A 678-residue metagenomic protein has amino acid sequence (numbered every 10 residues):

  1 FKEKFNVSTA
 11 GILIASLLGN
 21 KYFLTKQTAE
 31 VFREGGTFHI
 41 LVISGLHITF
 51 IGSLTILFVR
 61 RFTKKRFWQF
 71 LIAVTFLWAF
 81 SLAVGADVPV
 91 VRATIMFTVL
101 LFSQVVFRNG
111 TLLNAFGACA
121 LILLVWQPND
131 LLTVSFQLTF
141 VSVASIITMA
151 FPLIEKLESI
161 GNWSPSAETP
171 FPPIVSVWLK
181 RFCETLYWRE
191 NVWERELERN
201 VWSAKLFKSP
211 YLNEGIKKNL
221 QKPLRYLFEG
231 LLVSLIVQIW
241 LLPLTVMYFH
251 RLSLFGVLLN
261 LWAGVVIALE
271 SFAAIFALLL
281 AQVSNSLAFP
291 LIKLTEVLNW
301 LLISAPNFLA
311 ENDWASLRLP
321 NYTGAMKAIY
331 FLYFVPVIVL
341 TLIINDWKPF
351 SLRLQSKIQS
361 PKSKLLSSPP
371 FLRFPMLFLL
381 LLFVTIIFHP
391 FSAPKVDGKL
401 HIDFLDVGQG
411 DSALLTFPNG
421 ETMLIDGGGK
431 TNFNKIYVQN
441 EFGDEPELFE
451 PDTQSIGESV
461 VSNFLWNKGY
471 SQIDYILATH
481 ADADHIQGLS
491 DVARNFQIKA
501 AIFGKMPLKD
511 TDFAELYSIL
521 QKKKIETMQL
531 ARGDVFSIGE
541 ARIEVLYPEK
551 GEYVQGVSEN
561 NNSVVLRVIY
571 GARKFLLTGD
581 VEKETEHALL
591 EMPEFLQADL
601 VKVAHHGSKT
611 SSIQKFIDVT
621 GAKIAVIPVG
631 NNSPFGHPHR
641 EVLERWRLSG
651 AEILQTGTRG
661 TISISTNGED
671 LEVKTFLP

Functional and structural regions predicted by a protein language model:
F1-F5, T9-L13, N20, T28 (+14 more regions): Hydrophobic alpha-helical segments of integral membrane proteins, encompassing both true transmembrane helices
F1-T94, G215-K218, P223, I236-I239 (+5 more regions): Aromatic-rich juxtamembrane segments at the membrane interface
G45-K64, I95-F102, V143-I154, A274-A277 (+6 more regions): Membrane-interfacial alpha-helical segments at the cytosolic side of multi-pass membrane proteins
F50, W68-T75, V90, T94 (+6 more regions): Hydrophobic alpha-helical transmembrane segments
F58, T75-L82, T98-V105, L121-N129 (+2 more regions): Alpha-helical transmembrane segments of multipass membrane proteins
F67-T75, R108-L124, I160-G161, A167-E168 (+2 more regions): Short hydrophobic alpha-helices at membrane interfaces in multi-pass membrane enzymes
S81-V91, V105-G110, W126-Q137, P243-L254: Membrane-interface helix caps and helix-loop-helix hairpins in membrane proteins
S164-E196, W202-G215, L279-P678: Non-globular, low-confidence helical/coil segments that flank catalytic cores
